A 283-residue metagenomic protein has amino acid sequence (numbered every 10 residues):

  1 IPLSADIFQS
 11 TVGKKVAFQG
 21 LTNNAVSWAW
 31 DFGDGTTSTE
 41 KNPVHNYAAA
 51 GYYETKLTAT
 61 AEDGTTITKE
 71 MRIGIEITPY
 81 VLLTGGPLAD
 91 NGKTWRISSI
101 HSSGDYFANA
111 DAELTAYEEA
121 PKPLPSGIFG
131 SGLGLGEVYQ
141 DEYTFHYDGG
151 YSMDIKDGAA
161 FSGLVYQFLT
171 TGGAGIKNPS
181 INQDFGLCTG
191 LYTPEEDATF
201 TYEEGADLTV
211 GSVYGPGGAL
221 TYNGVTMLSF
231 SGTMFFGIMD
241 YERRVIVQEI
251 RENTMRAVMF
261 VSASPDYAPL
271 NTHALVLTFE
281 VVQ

Functional and structural regions predicted by a protein language model:
I1-T94, S99, Y222, I246-T254: Extracellular/lumenal mature domains of secreted and surface-exposed proteins
T55, I97, Y151-I155, S229-F230 (+1 more regions): Short hydrophobic/aromatic-rich beta-strand segments that constitute the beta-sheet cores of beta-sandwich/beta-barrel
T66-T68, D240-E242, T272-A274: Short, mixed charged/polar active-site loops that provide acid/base catalysis or chelate metal/phosphate cofactors
T94-G150, D154: Conserved, compact domain cores that house catalytic/ligand-binding motifs in diverse enzymes and effector modules
F129-R251: Contiguous, well-ordered beta-strand patches that form the walls/edges of small beta-barrel/beta-sandwich domains
R256-N271: Short, exposed beta-strand-loop hairpins at the edges of beta-sheets in extracellular/periplasmic proteins
H273-Q283: Short, low-complexity, Pro/Ser/Thr/Gly-rich segments in the mature regions of secreted, periplasmic
